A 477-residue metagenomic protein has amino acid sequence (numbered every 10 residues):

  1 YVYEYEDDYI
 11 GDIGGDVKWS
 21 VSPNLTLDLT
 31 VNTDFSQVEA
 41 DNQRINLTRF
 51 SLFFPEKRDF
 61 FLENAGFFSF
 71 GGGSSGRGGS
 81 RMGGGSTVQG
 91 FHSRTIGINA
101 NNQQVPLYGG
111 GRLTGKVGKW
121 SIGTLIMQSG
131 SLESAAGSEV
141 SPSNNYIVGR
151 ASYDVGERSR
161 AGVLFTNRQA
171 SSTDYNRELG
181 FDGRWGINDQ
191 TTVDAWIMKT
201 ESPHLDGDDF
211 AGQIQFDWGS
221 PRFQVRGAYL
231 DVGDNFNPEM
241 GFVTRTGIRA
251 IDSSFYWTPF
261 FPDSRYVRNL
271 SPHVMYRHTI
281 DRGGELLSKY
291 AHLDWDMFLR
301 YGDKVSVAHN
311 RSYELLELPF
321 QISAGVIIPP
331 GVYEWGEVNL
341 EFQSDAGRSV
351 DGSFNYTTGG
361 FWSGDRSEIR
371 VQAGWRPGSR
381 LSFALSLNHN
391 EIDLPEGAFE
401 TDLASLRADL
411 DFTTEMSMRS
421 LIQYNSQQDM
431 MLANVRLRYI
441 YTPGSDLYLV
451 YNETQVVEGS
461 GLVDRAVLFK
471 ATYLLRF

Functional and structural regions predicted by a protein language model:
Y1-S264, H309-E314, R465-F469: Outer-membrane beta-barrel channel domains
P106, W196-F477: Exposed, low-structure sequence patches enriched in small/polar residues
